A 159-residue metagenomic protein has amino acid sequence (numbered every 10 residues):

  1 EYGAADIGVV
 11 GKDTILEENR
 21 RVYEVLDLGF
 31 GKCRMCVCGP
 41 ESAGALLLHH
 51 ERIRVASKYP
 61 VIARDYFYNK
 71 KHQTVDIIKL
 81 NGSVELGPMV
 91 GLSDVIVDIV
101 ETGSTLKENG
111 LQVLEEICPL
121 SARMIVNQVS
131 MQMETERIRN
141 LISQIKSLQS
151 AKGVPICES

Functional and structural regions predicted by a protein language model:
E1-S159: Domain-level signature for soluble enzymes in the chorismate/prephenate branch of the shikimate pathway
